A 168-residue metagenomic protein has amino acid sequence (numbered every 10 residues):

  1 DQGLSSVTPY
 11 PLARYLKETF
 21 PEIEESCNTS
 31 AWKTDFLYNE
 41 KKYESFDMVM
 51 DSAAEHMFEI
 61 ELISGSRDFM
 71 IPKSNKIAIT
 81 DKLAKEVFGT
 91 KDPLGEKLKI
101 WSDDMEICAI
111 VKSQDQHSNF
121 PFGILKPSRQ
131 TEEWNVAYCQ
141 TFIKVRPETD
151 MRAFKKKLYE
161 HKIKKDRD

Functional and structural regions predicted by a protein language model:
D1-D35, K41, Q130, V136-F142 (+1 more regions): Membrane-proximal extracellular/periplasmic loop immediately following the first transmembrane helix
Q2-S5, C27-A53, M57-I77, D115-H117: Short acidic/polar micro-motifs at solvent-exposed secondary-structure junctions
Y10-A13, K41-F46, I71-S74, I107-V111 (+1 more regions): Generic detector of short, locally flexible boundary/turn motifs and exposed helical patches
D51-S64, I77-D168: Mid-to-C-terminal secondary-structure elements that act as membrane-proximal/extracytoplasmic interface segments
